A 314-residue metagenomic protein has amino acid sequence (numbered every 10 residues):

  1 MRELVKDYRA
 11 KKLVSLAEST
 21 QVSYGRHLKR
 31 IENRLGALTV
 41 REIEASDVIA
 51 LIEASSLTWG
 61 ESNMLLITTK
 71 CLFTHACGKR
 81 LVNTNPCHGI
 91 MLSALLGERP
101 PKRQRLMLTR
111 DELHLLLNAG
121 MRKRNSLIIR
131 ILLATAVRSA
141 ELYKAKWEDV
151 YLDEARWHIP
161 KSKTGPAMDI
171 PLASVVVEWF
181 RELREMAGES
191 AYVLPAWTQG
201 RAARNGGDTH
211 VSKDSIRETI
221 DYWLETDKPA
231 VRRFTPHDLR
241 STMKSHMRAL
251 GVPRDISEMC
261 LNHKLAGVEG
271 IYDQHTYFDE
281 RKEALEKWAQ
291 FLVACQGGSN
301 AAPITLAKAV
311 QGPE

Functional and structural regions predicted by a protein language model:
R2-L81, Q104, A203-S215, P229-D238: N-terminal core-binding DNA-recognition domain of tyrosine site-specific recombinases/integrases
W59-T68, G78-S139, Y143-K144, D153 (+4 more regions): Basic, Lys/Arg- and aromatic-enriched nucleic-acid-binding interface segment
M107, E178-S190, P195-N205, E225 (+2 more regions): C-terminal secondary-structure termini that scaffold catalytic or DNA-interacting sites
N118, R122-N125, T135, I170 (+4 more regions): Short, basic (Lys/Arg/His-rich) helix/loop patches that form interaction surfaces in the mid-to-C-terminal regions
E148-R156, V231-R233, L250-D273, A294-P303 (+1 more regions): Short, polar N-cap/turn motifs at the start of nucleic acid-interacting alpha helices
E154-P160, V193-P195, T235-D238, S245-M247 (+1 more regions): Short functional hotspots where side chains directly engage DNA or cofactors
R156, A167-P171: Well-ordered beta-strand positions in beta-sheet-rich domains
